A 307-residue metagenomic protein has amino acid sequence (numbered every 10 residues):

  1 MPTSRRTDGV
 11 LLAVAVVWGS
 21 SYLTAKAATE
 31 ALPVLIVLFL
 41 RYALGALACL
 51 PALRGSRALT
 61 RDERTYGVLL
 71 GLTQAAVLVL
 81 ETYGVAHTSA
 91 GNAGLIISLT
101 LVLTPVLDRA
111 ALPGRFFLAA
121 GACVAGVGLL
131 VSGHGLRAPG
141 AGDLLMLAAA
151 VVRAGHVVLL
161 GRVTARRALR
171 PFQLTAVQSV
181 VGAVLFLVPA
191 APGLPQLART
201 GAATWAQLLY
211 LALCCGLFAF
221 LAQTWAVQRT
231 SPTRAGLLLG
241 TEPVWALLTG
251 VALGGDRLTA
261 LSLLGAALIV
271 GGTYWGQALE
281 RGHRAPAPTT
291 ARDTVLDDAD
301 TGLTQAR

Functional and structural regions predicted by a protein language model:
M1, I36, R41-A43, S132 (+2 more regions): C-terminal-most transmembrane helix of multi-pass membrane proteins
R6, A27-A76, L101-L107, V152-L159 (+3 more regions): Transmembrane alpha-helices of multi-pass small-molecule transport proteins
A13-S20, T24, A52, V68-H87 (+5 more regions): Hydrophobic alpha-helical transmembrane segments of multi-pass membrane transport proteins, especially secondary
S20, T24-A27, A31, L44-R61 (+5 more regions): Membrane-interface helix-cap regions at the ends of transmembrane helices in multi-pass membrane proteins
I36-L47, T73, L78, T82-R115 (+2 more regions): Specific alpha-helical transmembrane segments that line the substrate/conduction pathway and gating interfaces
F39-L40, A93-L99, L160-A183, G216-A252: Helix-helix packing/entry segments at the starts of transmembrane helices
A46-C49, T104-P105, G135-L194, L208 (+2 more regions): Transmembrane alpha-helical segments that form core, pore/gating elements of small-molecule transporters/exporters
C49, V68, Q74, I97-L99 (+7 more regions): Hydrophobic transmembrane alpha-helices of multi-pass small-molecule transport proteins
